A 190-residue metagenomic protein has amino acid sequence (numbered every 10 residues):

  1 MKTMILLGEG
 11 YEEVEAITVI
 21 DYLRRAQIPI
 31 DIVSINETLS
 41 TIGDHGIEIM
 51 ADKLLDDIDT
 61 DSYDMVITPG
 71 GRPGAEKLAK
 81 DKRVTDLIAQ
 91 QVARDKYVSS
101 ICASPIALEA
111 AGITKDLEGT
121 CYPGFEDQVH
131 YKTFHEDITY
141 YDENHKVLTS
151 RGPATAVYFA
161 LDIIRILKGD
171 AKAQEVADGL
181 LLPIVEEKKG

Functional and structural regions predicted by a protein language model:
M4-I5, Y11, A26-S34, D52-L54 (+1 more regions): Active-site-adjacent pocket-lining segments in enzyme domains
A16-T18, C121: Hydrophobic side chains within alpha-helical segments
I17, S34-N36: Short glycine/proline-centered loop/turn elements that form peptide/ligand docking sites
T18-R25: Short, solvent-exposed amphipathic alpha-helices that sit in or adjacent to ligand/effector-binding or catalytic
L39-H45: Membrane-interfacial amphipathic helices and adjacent loop/beta segments that form the lipid-substrate binding surface
H45-K53: Short gly/ser/thr-rich secondary-structure transition/capping motifs
